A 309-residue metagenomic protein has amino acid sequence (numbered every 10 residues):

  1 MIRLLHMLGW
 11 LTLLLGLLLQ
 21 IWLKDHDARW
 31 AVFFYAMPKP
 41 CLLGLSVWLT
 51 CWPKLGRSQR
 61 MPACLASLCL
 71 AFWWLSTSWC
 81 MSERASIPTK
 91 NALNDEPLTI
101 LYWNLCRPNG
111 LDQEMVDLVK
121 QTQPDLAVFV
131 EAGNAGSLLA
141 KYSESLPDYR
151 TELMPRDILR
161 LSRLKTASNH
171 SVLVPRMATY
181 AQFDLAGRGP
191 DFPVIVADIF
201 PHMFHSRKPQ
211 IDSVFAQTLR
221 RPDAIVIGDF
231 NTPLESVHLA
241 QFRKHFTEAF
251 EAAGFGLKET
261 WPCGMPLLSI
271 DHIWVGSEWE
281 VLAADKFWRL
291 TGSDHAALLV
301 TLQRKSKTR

Functional and structural regions predicted by a protein language model:
M1-A92: N-terminal membrane-anchoring alpha-helices
L65-L118, N169-V172: N-terminal signal-anchor transmembrane helix
I100, C106-K120, L126-R309: Soluble catalytic domains of enzymes that build or remodel membrane lipids, polysaccharides, and related
